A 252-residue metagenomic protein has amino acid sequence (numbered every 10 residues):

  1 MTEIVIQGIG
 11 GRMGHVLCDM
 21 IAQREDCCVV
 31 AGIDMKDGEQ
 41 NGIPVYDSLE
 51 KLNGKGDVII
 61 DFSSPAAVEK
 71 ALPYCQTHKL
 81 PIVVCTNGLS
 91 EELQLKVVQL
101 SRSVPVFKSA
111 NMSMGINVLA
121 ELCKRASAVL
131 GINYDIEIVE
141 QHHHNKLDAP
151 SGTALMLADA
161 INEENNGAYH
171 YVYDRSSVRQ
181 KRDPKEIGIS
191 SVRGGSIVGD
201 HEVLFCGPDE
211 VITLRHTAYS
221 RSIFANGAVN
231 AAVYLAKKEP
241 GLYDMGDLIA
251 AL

Functional and structural regions predicted by a protein language model:
E3, Q7, R12-E50, G56 (+1 more regions): C-terminal substrate-binding/catalytic lobe of Rossmann-fold NAD(P)-dependent oxidoreductases
V29, V45, I82-V83, V106-K108: Hydrophobic beta-strand scaffold residues
I59-I60: N-terminal Rossmann-like NAD(P) cofactor-binding module of classical short-chain dehydrogenase/reductase
S63-S64, N87, S191-R193: Short glycine-/small-residue-rich Rossmann-like dinucleotide-binding loops
L72-P73, T77, T86-V106, N117 (+1 more regions): Rossmann-fold NAD(P)-binding glycine/threonine-rich loop
P81, K96-S113, G131-I136: Rossmann-fold dehydrogenase core element
V118-N133, A149: Rossmann-like NAD(P)H-binding beta-loop-alpha module
